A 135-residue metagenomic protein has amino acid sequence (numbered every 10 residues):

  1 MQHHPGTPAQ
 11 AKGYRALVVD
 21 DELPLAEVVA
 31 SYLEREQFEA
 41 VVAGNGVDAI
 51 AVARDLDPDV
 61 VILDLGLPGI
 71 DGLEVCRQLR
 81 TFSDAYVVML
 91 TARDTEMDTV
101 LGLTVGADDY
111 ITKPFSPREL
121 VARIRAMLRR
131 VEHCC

Functional and structural regions predicted by a protein language model:
M1-R15, L128: Non-catalytic signal-transmission and effector/linker regions of two-component phosphorelay proteins
E27-R35: Charged docking surfaces used in two-component/phosphorelay signaling
Q37-N45, V52: Short hydrophobic/Thr-rich beta-strand motif most characteristic of the beta2 strand and flanking loop of CheY-like
V42, L67-I70, E96, T104: Residue-level signal for the "D+5" position in two-component response regulator receiver
G44-D48, D71-E74, D98: Acidic catalytic/metal-coordinating carboxylates
A53, I62, L73-C76, R80: Hydrophobic alpha-helical motif in two-component signaling modules
L56-I62, L67: Active-site beta3 strand of CheY-like receiver
R77, T81, Y86-C135: Basic, amphipathic DNA-recognition helix from helix-turn-helix-like DNA-binding domains
